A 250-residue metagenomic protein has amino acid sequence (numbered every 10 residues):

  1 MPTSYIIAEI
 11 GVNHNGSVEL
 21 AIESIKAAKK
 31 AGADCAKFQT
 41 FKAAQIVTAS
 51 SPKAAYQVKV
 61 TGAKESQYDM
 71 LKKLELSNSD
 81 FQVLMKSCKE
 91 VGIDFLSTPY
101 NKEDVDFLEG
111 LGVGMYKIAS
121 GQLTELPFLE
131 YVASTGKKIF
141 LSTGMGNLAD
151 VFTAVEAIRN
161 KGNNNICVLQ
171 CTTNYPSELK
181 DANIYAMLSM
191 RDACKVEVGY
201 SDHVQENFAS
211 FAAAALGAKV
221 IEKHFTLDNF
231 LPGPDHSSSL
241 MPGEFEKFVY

Functional and structural regions predicted by a protein language model:
M1-Y250: Catalytic cores and adjacent flexible loops of soluble metabolic enzymes that perform enolate/carbanion chemistry on
